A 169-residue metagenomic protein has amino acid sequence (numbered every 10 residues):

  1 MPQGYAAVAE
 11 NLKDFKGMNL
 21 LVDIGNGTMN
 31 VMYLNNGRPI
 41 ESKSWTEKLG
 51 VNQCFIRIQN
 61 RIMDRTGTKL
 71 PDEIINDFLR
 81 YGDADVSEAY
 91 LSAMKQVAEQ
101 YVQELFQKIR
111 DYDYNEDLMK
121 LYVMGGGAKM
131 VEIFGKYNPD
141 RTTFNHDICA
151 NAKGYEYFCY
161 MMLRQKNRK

Functional and structural regions predicted by a protein language model:
P2, A6-G17, C54-N60, K69-K169: Helical "lid/coupling" subdomains associated with nucleotide-phosphate turnover
N11-I40, I58: Gly/Thr-rich phosphate-binding beta-strand-loop-beta motif of the actin/hexokinase/Hsp70
L21, T46, L121-Y122: Short glycine- and Lys/Arg-enriched binding-loop motifs that mark or flank ligand-binding interfaces
G25, W45-V51, H146-A152: Short, acidic/turn-prone active-site loops that include or flank metal/cofactor- and phosphate-binding residues
G25-N30, K48, G125-M130: Gly/Ser/Thr-rich loops at beta-strand to alpha-helix junctions that form or flank small-molecule/cofactor-binding
L34-N76: Glycine-rich phosphate-binding loop plus the immediately following alpha-helix
